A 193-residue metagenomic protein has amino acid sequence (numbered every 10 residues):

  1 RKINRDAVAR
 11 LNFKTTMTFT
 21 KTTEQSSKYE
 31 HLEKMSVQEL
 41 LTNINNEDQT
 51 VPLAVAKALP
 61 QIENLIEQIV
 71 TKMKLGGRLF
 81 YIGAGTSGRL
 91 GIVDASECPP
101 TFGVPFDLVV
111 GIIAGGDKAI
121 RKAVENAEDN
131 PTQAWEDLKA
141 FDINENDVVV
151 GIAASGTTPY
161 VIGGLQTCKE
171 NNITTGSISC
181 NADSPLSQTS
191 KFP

Functional and structural regions predicted by a protein language model:
R1-T16: N-terminal amphipathic/basic-hydrophobic helices that include classical n-h-c signal peptides and signal-anchor
T16-A54, A58: Cofactor-/ligand-binding subdomain signature composed of acidic, glycine-rich, tryptophan-containing flexible loops
E24-S26, E63-E67, R78: Short, positively charged patches
L32-S36, Q61, N126-Q133: Short secondary-structure boundary/capping elements
A54, I62, L186-S187: Flexible, glycine/charged-enriched surface loops at secondary-structure junctions
K57-K72: A short, well-structured juxtamembrane/interface segment
F80, A84-P193: Glycine-rich phosphate-binding loops that contact phosphosugars or nucleotide phosphates
